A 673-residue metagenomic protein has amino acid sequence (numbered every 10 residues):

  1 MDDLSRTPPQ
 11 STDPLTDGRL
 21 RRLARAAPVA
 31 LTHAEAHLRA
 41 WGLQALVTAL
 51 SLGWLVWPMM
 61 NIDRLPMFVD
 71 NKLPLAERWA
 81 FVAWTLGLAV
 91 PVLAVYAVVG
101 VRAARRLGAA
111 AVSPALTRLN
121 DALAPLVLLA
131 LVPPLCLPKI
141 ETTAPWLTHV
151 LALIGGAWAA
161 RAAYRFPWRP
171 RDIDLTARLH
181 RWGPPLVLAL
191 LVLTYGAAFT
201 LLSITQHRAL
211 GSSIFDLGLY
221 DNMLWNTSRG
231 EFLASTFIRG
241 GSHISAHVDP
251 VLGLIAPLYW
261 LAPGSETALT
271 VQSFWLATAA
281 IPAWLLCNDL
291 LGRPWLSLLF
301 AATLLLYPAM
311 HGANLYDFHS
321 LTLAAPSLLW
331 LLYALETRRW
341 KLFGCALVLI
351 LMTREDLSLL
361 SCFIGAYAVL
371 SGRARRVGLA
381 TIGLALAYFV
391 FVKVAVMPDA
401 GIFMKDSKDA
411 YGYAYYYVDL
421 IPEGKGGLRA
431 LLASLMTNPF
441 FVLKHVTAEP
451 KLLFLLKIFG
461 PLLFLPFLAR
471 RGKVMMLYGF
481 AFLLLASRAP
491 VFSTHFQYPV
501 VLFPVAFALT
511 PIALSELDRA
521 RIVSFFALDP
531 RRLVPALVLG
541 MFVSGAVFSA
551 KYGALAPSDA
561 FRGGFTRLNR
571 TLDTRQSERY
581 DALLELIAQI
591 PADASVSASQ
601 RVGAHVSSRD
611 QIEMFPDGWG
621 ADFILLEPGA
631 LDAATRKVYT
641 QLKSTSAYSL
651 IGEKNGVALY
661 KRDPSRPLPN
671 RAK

Functional and structural regions predicted by a protein language model:
D2-A49, L86-A94, A104-L129, P134-F199 (+1 more regions): Start-transfer (signal-anchor) and selected internal transmembrane alpha helices of multi-pass inner/ER membrane
F81, A144-A157, V474-F525: Hydrophobic/aromatic-rich transmembrane helices and adjacent perimembrane loops
A94-R105, T267-L291, W330: Transmembrane-helix motifs of polytopic, lipid-linked glycan transferases
L123-L128, L186-L193, I382-L386, L517-A556: Signature aromatic-anchored transmembrane alpha helix within multi-pass, membrane-resident enzymes that catalyze glycan
L202, A374-L468, G472-M476, P511 (+1 more regions): Membrane-lumen/periplasm interface segments of specific transmembrane helices in polyprenyl phosphate-linked
L219-H243, P250-V251: Extracytosolic helix-loop segments that constitute the early lumenal/periplasmic catalytic or substrate-binding loops
A277-L306, A325-P326, L342-C345: Transmembrane-helix signature of polytopic, membrane-embedded enzymes that assemble or transfer cell-envelope glycans
L329-A334, W340-E355, L360-V369, G383-A387: Membrane-interface alpha helices of multi-pass inner-membrane proteins
